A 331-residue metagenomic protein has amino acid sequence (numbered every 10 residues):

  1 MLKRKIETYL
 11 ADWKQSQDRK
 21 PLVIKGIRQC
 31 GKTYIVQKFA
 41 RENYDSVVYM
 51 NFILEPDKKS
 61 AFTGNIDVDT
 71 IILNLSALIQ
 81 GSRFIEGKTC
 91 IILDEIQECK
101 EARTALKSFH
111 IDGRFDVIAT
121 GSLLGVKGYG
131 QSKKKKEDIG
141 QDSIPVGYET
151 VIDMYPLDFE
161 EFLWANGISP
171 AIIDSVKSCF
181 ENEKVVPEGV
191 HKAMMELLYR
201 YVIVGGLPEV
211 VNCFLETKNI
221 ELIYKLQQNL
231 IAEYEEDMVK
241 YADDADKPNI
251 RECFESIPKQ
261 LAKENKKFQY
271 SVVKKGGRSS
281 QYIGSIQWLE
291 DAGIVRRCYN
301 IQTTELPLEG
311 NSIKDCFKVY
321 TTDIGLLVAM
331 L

Functional and structural regions predicted by a protein language model:
L2-Q17: Pre-Walker A adenine-sensing motif
I24: Hydrophobic anchor at the beta1->P-loop junction of P-loop NTPases
K32: Conserved lysine of the Walker
I35, F39: Hydrophobic positions on the alpha1 helix immediately C-terminal to the Walker A/P-loop
L54-G87: Short glycine-rich substrate-engagement loop in P-loop NTPases that contacts/grips substrate
D116-S122, D153, F162: Structural recognition of the conserved hydrophobic beta-strand(s) that form the central parallel beta-sheet of P-loop
K127-A262: Interdomain motor-coupling "hinge/lid" segment immediately C-terminal to the ATP-binding subdomain of NTP-driven enzymes
N212-L331: Accessory nucleic acid-recognition modules appended to NTPase machines
